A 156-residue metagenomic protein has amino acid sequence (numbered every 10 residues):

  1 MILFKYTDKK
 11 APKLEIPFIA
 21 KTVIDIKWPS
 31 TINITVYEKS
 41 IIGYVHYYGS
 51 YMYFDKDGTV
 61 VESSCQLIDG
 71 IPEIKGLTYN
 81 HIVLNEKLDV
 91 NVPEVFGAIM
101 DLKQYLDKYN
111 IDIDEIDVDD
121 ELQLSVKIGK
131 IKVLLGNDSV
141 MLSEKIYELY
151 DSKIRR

Functional and structural regions predicted by a protein language model:
M1-I2, M141: Secondary-structure junction/capping motif
I2-W28, I116: Amphipathic, coiled-coil-like alpha-helical scaffolding segments used for oligomerization/assembly
K21-R156: Charged, solvent-exposed interaction patches on well-folded alpha/beta domains that mediate macromolecular contacts
